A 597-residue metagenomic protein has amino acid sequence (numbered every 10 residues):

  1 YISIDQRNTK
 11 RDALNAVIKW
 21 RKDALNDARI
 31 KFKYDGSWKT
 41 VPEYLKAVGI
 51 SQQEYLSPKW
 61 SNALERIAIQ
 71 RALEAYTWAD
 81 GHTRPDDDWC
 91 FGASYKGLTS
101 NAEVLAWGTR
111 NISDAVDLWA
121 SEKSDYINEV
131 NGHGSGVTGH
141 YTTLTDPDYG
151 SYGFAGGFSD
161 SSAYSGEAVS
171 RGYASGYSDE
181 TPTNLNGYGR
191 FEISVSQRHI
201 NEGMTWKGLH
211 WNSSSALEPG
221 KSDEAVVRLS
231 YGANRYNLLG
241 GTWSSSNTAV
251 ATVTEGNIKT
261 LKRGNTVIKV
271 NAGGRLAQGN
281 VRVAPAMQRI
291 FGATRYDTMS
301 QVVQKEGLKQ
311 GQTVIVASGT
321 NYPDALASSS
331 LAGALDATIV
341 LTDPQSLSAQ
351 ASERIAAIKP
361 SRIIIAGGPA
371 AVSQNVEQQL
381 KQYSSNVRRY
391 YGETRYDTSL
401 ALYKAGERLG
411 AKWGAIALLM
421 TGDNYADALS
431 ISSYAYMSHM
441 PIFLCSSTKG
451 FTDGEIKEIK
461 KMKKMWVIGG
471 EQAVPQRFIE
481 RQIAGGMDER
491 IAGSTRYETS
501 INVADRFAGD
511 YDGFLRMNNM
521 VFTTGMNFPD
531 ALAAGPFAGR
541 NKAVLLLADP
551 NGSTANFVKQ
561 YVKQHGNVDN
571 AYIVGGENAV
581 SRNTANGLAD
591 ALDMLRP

Functional and structural regions predicted by a protein language model:
Y1-K10, Y177-N212, A284-M287, P597: Intrinsically disordered, low-complexity repeat and linker tracts
Y1-T99, Y141, D146-G157: Short, well-ordered surface patches within globular domains
I2-N8, I50-W60, E103-R110, D114-V116 (+6 more regions): Second-shell loop/turn segments in exported
K10-I18, P42, L64-A72, A102 (+8 more regions): Extracytoplasmic/secreted envelope proteins and their assembly/folding machinery, especially bacterial periplasmic
D35, E54-E65, I258-K259, G319-N321 (+2 more regions): A glycine-rich, coil/turn loop motif that links secondary-structure elements
W89-N186, E192-S194: A well-ordered secondary-structure block
N201-A286: Extracytoplasmic soluble-region selector
A284-P597: Extracellular glycan-binding segments that recognize GlcNAc-based cell-wall polysaccharides
